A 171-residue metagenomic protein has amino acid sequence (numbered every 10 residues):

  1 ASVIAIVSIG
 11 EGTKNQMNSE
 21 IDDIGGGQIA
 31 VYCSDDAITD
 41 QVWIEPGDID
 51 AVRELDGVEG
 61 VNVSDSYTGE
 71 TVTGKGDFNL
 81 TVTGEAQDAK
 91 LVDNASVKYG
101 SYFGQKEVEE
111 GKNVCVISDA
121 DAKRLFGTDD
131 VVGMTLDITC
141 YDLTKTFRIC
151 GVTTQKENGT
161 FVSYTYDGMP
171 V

Functional and structural regions predicted by a protein language model:
A1-S2: Alpha-helical transmembrane segments of integral membrane proteins
S8-T81, D88, K106, K123-R124 (+1 more regions): Hydrophobic, regular-secondary-structure patches
S64-D65, K75-V171: Hydrophobic secondary-structure segments that place a key small or acidic residue at a functional site
